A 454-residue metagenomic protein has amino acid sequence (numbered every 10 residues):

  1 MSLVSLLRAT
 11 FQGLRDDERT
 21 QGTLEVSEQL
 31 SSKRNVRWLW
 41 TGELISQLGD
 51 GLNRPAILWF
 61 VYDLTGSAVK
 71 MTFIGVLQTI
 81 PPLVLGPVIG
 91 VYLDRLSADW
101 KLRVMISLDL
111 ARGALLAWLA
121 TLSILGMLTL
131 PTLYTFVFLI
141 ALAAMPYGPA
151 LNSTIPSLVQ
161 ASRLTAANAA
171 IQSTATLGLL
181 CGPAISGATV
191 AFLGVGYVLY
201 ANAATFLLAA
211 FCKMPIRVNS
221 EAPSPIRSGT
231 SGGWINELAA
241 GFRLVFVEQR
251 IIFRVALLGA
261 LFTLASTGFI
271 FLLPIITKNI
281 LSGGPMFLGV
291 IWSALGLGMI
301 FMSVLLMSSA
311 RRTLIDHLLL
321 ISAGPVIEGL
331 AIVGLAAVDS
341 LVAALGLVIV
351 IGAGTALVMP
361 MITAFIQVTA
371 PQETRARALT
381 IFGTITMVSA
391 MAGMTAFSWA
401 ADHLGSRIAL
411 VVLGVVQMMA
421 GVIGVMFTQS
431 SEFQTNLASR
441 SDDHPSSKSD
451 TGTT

Functional and structural regions predicted by a protein language model:
L3-L6, T10, V84, V104 (+5 more regions): C-terminal transmembrane bundle of multi-pass solute transporters/carriers
L6-V36, N219-L257, D443, S447-D450: Juxtamembrane intracellular "pre-TM" segments in multi-pass secondary transporters
G22-P81, V247-L295: Helix-loop boundary and gating motifs at the non-cytosolic
V36, A68, A98-K101, L130 (+7 more regions): Membrane-helix interface/capping residues of multi-pass secondary transporters
R37-R54, G75-L93, S97-L115, T132-A191 (+5 more regions): Substrate-agnostic recognition of the 12-TM MFS/MFS-like secondary transporter fold
W40, T72-G75, L102-I106, Y134 (+6 more regions): Hydrophobic/aromatic positions within or immediately flanking transmembrane alpha-helices of multi-pass small-molecule
L58-T65, L119-L125, C181-A201, N279-I280 (+1 more regions): Transmembrane alpha-helix termini and helix-breaking/packing motifs in multi-pass membrane transporters
S153, S157, L199-G229, V425-A438: Helix-loop junctions on the cytosolic side of multi-pass membrane transporters, especially the intracellular loop
